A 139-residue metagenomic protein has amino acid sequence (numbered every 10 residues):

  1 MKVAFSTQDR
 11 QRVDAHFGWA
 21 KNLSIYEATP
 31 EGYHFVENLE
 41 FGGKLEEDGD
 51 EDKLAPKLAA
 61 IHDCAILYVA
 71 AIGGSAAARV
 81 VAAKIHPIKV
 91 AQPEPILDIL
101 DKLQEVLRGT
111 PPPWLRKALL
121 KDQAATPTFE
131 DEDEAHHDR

Functional and structural regions predicted by a protein language model:
M1-P56, D63, I88, Q92-R139: Non-catalytic interface/targeting segments
A59-Q92: Mid-chain, well-packed structural core segment of small domains
